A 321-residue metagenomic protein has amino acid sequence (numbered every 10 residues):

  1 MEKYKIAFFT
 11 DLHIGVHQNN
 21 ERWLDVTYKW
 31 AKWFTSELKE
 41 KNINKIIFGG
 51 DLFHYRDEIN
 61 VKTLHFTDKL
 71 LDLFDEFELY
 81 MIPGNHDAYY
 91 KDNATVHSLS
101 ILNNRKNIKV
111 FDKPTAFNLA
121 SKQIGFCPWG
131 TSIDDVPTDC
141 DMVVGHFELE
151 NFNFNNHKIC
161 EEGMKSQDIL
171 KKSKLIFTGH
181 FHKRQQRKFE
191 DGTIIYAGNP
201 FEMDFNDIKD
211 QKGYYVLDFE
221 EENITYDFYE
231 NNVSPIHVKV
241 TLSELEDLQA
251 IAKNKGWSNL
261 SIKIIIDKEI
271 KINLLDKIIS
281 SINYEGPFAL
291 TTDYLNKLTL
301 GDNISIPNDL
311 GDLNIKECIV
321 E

Functional and structural regions predicted by a protein language model:
M1-A7, A116-F126, T138-M142, E190-I194 (+2 more regions): Beta-strand-turn-beta hairpins that frame and shape the catalytic cleft of phosphate-ester-processing enzymes
E2, E40, F219-E321: Accessory, non-catalytic peripheral segments of nucleic-acid enzymes
K3-K5, L12, V16-A116, I169-S173: Core catalytic region of metal-dependent phosphoesterases/phosphodiesterases, especially metallo-beta-lactamase-like
I6-F8, I47, F126, M142-H146 (+2 more regions): Structural motif
D11, G50-D51, G84-N85, H146 (+2 more regions): Active-site glycine-centered loops adjacent to acidic/histidine catalytic or metal-binding residues that shape
L12-I14, V144-E148, K174-R184: Histidine-centered catalytic micro-motifs
T67, D87-D168, A197-P200: Conserved catalytic scaffold of divalent metal-dependent phosphoesterases
N156-E222: Conserved beta-sheet core of the metallophosphoesterase superfamily
